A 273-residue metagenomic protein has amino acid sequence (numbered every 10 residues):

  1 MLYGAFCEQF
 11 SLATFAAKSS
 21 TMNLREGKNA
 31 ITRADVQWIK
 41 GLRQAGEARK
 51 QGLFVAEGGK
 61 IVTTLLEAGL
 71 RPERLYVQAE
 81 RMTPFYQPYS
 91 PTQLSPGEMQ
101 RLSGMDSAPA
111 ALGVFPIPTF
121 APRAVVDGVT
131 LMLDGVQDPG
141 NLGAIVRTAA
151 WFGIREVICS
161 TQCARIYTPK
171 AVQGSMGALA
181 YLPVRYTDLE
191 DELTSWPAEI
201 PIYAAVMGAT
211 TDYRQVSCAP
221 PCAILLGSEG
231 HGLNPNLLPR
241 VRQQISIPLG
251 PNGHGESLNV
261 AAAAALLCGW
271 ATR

Functional and structural regions predicted by a protein language model:
Y3-E8, A13-K18: Short, low-complexity, charge-dense intrinsically disordered segments
S20-A79, A164: Boundary-proximal intrinsically disordered activation/regulatory segments immediately upstream of a helical core
T21, E67, P118-A209: RNA substrate-binding interface of SAM-dependent RNA methyltransferases
E26-N29, T92-S95, L182-E192: Short acidic-hydrophobic, aromatic-tinged amphipathic segments that line or gate anion-handling sites
G58, Q137-I145, G255-A262: Amphipathic alpha-helical repeat scaffolds
P91-V114: Glycine/small-residue-rich loop that forms an oxyanion/phosphate-binding "nest" at active or ligand-binding sites
G113, W151-F152, C163-A180, P235-R273: Structured adenosyl-cofactor binding patch, chiefly the S-adenosyl-L-methionine
A204-H254: Active-site/ligand-binding-proximal alpha/beta "capping" segment
